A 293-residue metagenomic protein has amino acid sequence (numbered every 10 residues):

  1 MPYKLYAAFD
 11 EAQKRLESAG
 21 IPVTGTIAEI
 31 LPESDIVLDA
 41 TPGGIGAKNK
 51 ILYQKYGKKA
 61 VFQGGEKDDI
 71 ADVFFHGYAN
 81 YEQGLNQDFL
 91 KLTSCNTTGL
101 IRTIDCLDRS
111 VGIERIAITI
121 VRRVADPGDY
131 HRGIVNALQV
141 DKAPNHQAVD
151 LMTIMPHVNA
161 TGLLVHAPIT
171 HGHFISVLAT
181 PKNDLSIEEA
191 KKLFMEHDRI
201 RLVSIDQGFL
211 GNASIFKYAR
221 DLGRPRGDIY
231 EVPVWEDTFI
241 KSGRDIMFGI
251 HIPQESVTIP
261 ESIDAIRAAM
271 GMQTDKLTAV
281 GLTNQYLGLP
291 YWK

Functional and structural regions predicted by a protein language model:
M1-D129, G271, K276-G281: N-terminal Rossmann-like NAD(P) cofactor-binding subdomain of oxidoreductases, focused on the glycine-rich
M1-T24, G112-R115, T119-I250, Q254-S256: C-terminal substrate-binding/catalytic lobe of Rossmann-fold NAD(P)-dependent oxidoreductases
D72-Y78, S94-T103, P127-G128, L151-V158 (+3 more regions): Low-complexity, flexible helical/coil segments
R102-C106, D150-I154, E189, L193 (+1 more regions): Alpha-helical scaffold segments in soluble metabolic enzymes
P225-K293: NAD(P)-dependent Rossmann-like dehydrogenase/reductase catalytic/cofactor-binding core
